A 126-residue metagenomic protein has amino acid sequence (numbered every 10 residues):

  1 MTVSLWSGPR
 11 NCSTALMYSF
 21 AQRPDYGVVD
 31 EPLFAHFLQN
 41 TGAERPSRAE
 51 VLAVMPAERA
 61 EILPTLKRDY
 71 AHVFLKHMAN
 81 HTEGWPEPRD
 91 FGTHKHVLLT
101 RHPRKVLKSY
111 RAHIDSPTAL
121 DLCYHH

Functional and structural regions predicted by a protein language model:
M1-R68: PAPS-dependent sulfotransferase catalytic core
V3, G27-V29, L75, K95-L98: Hydrophobic/aromatic beta-strand patches that form the interior of the parallel beta-sheet core in alpha/beta enzyme
A49-P56, L75-K76, T118-D121: Short, flexible loop segments at the rims of nucleotide/cofactor-binding pockets, characterized by
L63-P86: Glycine-rich phosphate-binding loop used to anchor ATP phosphates in small-molecule kinases, encompassing both
M78-H126: PAPS-dependent sulfotransferase catalytic domain
